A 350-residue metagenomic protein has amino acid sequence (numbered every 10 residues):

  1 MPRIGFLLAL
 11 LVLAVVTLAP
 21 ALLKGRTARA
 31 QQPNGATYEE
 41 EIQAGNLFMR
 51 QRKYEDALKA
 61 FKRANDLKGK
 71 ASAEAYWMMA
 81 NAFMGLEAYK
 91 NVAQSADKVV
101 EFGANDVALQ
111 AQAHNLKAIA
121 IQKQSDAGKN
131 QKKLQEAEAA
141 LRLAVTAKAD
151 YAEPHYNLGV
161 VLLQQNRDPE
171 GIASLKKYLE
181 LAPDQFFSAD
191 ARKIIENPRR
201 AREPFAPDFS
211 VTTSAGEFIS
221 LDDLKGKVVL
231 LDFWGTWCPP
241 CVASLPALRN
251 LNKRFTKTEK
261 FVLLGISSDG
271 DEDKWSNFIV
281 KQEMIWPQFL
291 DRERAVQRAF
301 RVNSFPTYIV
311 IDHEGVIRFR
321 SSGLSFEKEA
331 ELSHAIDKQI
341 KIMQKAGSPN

Functional and structural regions predicted by a protein language model:
A173-T212, D222-K225, N277-V280: N-proximal helix/coil linker or "cap" segments that precede and/or mark the start of modular domains
A206, S210-T212, S276-E314: Short, internal strand/loop/helix patches that form the active-site neighborhood or redox-interaction surface
S220-C238: Short active-site neighborhood of thiol/selenol oxidoreductases, capturing the structured segment around
F233-R249: Conserved redox-active cysteine motifs that mediate thiol-disulfide chemistry, especially di-cysteine Cys-X(1-2)-Cys
L245-I266: Conserved helix-turn-beta segment immediately C-terminal to the redox Cys motif in thioredoxin-like folds
H313-N350: Thiol-/selenol-based redox modules, centered on thioredoxin-like and closely related oxidoreductase domains
